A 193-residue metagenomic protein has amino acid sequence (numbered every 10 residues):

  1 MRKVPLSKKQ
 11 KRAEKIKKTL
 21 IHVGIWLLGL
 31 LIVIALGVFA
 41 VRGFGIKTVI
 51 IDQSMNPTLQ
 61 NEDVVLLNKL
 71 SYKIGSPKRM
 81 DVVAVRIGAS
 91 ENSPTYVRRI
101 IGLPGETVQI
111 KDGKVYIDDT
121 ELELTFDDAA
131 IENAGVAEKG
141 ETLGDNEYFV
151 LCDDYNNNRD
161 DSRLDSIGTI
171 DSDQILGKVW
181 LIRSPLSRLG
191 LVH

Functional and structural regions predicted by a protein language model:
R2-H22, P57, N61-H193: Soluble "head" domains of membrane/secretory-pathway proteins
H22-R42: Hydrophobic membrane-insertion alpha-helices, especially the h-region of bacterial N-terminal signal peptides
I25-I32, T48-D52, T142-E147: Short, functional N-terminal and low-complexity linear motifs
A35-M55: Aromatic-capped interface at the extracytoplasmic side of an N-terminal signal-anchor transmembrane helix
